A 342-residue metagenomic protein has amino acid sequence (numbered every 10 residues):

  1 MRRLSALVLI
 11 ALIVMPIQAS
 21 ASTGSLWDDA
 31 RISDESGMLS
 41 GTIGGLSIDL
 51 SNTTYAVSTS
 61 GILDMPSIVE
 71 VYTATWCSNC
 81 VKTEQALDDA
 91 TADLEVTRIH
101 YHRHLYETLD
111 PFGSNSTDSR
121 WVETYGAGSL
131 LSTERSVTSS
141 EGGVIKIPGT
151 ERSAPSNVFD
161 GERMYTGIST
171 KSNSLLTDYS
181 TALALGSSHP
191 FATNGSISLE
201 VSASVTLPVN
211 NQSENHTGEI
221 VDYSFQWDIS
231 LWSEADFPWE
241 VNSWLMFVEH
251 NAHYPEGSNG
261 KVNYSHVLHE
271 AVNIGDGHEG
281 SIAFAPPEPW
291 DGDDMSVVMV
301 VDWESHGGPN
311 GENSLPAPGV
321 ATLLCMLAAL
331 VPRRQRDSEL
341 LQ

Functional and structural regions predicted by a protein language model:
M1-L39, S67-V69, C77, E312-Q342: Secretory targeting signatures
R3-L4, A11-M15, A21, G37-G41 (+6 more regions): Hydrophobic transmembrane signal anchors and adjacent membrane-proximal interface regions, especially in viral
P16, A154-P155: Proline-centered helix-kink/hinge sites
L26, P111-S114, F191, L340-L341: Short, aromatic- and cysteine-enriched interfacial helices/patches that mediate contacts at lipid membranes
L26-L109: Local sequence-structure signature of Cys/Sec-based thiol-disulfide redox active-site neighborhoods
S67, S153-A154: Short loop/turn microsegments at loop-to-beta-strand junctions
A90-D93, P111, T170, S258: A generic "cationic amphipathic patch" detector
N115, S119-T150, S156-R163, G167-L315 (+1 more regions): Short, conserved sequence motifs used for protein processing/export or organelle targeting and for catalysis
